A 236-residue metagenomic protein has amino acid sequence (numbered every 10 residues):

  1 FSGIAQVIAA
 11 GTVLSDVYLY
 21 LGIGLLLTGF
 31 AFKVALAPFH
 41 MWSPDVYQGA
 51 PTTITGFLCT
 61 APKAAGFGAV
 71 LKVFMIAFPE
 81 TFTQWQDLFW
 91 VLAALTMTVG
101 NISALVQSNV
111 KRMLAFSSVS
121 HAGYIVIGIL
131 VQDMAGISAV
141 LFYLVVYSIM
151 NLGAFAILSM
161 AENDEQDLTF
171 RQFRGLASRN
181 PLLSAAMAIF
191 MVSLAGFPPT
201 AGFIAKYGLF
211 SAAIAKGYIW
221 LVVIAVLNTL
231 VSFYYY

Functional and structural regions predicted by a protein language model:
F1-Y236: Alpha-helical transmembrane segments of multi-pass membrane proteins predominantly involved in bioenergetics
